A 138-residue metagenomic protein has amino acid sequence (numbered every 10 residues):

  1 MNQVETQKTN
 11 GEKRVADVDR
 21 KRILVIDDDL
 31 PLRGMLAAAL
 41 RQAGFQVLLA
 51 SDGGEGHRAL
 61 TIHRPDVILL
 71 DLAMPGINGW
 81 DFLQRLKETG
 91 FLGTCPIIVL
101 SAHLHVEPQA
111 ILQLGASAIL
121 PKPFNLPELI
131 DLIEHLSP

Functional and structural regions predicted by a protein language model:
G34-Q42: Charged docking surfaces used in two-component/phosphorelay signaling
L49-V67: Acidic, metal-coordinating helix/loop segments flanking the phosphotransfer/catalytic sites of two-component signaling
D52-E55, N78-Q84: Acidic catalytic/metal-coordinating carboxylates
D71: Active-site residues of response regulator receiver
M74: Receiver (REC) domain active-site loop signature in two-component systems and cognate sites in sensor histidine kinases
G79, I111-L120: As written
F124-E134: C-terminal output helix
